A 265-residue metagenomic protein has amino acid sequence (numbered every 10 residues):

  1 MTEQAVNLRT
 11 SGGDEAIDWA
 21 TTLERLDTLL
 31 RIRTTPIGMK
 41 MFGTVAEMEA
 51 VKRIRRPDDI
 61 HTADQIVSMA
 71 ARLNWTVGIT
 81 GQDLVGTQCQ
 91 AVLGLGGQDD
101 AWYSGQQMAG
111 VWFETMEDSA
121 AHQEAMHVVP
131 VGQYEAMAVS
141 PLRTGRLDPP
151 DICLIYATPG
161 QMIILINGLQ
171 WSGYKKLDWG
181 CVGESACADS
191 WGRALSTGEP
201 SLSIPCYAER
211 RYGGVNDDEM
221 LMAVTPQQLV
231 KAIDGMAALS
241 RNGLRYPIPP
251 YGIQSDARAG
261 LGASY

Functional and structural regions predicted by a protein language model:
E3-Y265: Acidic, serine/proline-rich low-complexity intrinsically disordered regions
